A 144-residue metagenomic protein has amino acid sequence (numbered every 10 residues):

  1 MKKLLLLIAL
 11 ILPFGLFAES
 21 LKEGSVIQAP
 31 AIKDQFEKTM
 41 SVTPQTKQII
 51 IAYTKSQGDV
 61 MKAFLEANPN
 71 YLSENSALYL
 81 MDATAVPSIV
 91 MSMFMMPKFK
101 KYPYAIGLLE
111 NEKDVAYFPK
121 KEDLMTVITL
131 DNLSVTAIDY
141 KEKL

Functional and structural regions predicted by a protein language model:
L4-P13: Sec-dependent N-terminal signal peptides
A18-M40: N-terminal "domain-start" segment that seeds a small globular fold
D34, M61-E66, N111-D114: N-terminal post-signal-peptidase region of extra-cytosolic proteins
S41-G58: Short active-site neighborhood of thiol/selenol oxidoreductases, capturing the structured segment around
T43-P44, L109-L144: Thiol/disulfide oxidoreductase modules built on the thioredoxin-like
Q45-K47, S73-A77, Y104: Loop/turn elements at helix/coil->beta-strand transitions in domains of secreted/extracellular proteins
Q57-K98: Structural microenvironment flanking redox-active thiols in thiol-disulfide oxidoreductases
L78-L80, M95-K120: Short, internal strand/loop/helix patches that form the active-site neighborhood or redox-interaction surface
